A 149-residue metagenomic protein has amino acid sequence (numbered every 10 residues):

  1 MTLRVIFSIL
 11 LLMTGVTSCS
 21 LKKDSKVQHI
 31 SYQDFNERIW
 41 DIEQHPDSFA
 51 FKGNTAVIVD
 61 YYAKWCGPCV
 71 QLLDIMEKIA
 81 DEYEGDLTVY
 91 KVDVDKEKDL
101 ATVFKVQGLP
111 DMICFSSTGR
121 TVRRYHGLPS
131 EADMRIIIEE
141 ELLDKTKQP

Functional and structural regions predicted by a protein language model:
V5-M13: Sec-dependent N-terminal signal peptides
C19-S48: N-terminal "domain-start" segment that seeds a small globular fold
F49-K64: Short active-site neighborhood of thiol/selenol oxidoreductases, capturing the structured segment around
Y61, A80, E84-K98: Thiol-based oxidoreductase modules, predominantly thioredoxin-like and allied folds used for disulfide exchange
Y61-I75: Conserved redox-active cysteine motifs that mediate thiol-disulfide chemistry, especially di-cysteine Cys-X(1-2)-Cys
K98, F104-I113: Structural micro-motif
I113-P149: Non-catalytic, surface beta->alpha helical segment in thiol-disulfide oxidoreductase systems
